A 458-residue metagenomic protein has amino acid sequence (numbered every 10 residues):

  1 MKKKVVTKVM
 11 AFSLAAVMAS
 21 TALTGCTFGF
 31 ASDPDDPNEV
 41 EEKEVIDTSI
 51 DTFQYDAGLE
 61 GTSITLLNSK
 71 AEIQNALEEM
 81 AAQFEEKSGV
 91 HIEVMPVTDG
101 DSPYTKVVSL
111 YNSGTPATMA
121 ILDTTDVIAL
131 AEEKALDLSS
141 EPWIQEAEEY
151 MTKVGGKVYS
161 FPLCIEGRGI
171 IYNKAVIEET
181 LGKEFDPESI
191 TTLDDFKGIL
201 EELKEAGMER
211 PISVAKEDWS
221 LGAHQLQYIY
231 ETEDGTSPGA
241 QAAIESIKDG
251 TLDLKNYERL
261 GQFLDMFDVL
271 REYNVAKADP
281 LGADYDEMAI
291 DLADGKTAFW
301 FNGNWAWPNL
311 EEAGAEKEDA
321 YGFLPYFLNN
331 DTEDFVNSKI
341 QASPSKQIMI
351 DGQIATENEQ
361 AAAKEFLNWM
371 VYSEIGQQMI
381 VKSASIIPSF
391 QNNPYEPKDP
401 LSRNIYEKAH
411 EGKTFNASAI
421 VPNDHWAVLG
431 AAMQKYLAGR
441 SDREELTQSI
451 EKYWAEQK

Functional and structural regions predicted by a protein language model:
S20-V127, F185, Q378, E445 (+1 more regions): Conserved N-terminal structural module of periplasmic/extracytoplasmic solute-binding proteins
P37-E39, G207, E374-Q377, I387-P397 (+1 more regions): Conserved C-terminal helix/tail region of periplasmic/extracytoplasmic solute-binding proteins
V40-G58, L122-E178, K197-I199, H224 (+1 more regions): Hinge/lid segment of periplasmic solute-binding proteins
A82, K87, H91, P96 (+3 more regions): Extracytoplasmic/periplasmic substrate-recognition and gating elements
Q83-K153, Y159-S160, A175-F185, T191 (+3 more regions): Extracytoplasmic "Venus flytrap"/periplasmic binding protein-like
V127, T232-E233, Q262-N358: Extracytoplasmic/periplasmic substrate-binding proteins
Y159-L163, R168, D195-D249: Extracytoplasmic/periplasmic solute-binding protein
G198-E201, A242-L281: Glycine-centered hinge/linker elements that transmit conformational signals in sensory and ligand-binding systems
